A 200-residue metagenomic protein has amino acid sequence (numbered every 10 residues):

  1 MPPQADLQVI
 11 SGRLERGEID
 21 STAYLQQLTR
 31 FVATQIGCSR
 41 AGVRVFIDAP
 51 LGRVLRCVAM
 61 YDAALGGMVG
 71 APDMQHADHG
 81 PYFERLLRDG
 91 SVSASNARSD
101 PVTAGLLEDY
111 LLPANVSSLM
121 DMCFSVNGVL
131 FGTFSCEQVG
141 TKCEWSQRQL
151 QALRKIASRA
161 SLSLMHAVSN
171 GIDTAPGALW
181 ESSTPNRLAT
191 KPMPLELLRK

Functional and structural regions predicted by a protein language model:
M1-Q27, T34, R148, H166-L198: Signal-transmission linkers at sensory-effector interfaces
G12-G17, Q26-Q35, F46, R85 (+2 more regions): Amphipathic alpha-helical regulatory segments at dimerization interfaces that relay allosteric signals between sensory
V43-M74, D78: GAF sensory/regulatory domain recognition with acknowledged cross-activation on helical regulatory dimers
A64-L106, L112, S117: Regulatory sensory and allosteric helical modules in signal-transduction proteins and certain transcription factors
S117-S125: A short, aliphatic-rich beta-strand micro-motif
F124-F134: Short hydrophobic/glycine-rich mini-motifs in sensory/regulatory modules that couple input to downstream signaling
V126, E144-M165, I172: Amphipathic alpha-helical "output/dimerization" segments
G132-E144: Short beta-strand-to-loop transition segments that serve as allosteric relay/switch motifs in sensory/regulatory domains
